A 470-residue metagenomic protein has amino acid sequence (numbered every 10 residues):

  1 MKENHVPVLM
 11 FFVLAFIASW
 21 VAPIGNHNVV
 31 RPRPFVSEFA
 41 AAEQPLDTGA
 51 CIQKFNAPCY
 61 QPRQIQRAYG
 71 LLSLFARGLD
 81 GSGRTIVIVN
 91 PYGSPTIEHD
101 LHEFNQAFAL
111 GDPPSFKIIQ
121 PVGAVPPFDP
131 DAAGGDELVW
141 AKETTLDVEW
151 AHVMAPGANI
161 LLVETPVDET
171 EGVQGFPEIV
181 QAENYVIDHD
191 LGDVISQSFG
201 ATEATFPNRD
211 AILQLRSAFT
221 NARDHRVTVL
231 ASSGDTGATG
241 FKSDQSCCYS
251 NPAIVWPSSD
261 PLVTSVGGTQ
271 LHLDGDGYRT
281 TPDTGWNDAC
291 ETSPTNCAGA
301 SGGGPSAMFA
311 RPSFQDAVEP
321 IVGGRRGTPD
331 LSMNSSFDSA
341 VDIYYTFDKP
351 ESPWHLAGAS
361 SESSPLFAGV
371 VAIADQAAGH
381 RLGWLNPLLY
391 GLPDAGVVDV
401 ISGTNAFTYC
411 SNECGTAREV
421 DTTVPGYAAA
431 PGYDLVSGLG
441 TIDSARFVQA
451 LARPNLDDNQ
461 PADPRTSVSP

Functional and structural regions predicted by a protein language model:
M1-H5: Positively charged n-region of N-terminal signal peptides that target proteins for export
M10-S19: Bacterial N-terminal signal peptides
P23-G268, P294-A359, S363-S364, D375 (+3 more regions): Substrate-binding/charge-relay-adjacent region of secreted/lumenal peptidase catalytic domains
H272-R279: Short acidic, Gly/Pro-enriched loop/turn segments at secondary-structure junctions
V318, D375-L435: An often Trp-containing, charged/polar helix-loop segment at the C-terminal end of enzyme catalytic cores
V370: Walker A/P-loop NTP-binding active-site region of P-loop NTPases, recognizing the glycine-rich GxxxxGKT/S
N459-P461: Beta-propeller fold recognition
V468-P470: Short, solvent-exposed mixed-charge patches
